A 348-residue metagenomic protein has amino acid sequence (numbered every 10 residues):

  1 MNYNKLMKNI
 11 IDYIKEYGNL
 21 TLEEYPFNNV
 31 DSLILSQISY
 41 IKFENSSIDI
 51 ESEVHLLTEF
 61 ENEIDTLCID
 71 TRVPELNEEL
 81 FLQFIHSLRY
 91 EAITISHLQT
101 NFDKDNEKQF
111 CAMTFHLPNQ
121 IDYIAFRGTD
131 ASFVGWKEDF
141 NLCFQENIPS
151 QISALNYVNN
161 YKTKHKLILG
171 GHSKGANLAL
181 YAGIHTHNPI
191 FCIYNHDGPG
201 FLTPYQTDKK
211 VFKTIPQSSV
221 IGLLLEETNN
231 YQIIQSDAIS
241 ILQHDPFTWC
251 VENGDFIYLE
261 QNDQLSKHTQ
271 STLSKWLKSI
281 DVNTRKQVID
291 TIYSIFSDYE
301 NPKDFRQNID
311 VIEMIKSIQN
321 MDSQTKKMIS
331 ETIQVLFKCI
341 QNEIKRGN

Functional and structural regions predicted by a protein language model:
N2-K8, D12-V30, L35-S47, E53-D122 (+2 more regions): Alpha/beta hydrolase fold serine-hydrolase catalytic domain that processes acyl esters and thioesters
G170-G175, A179: Gly/Ala-rich beta-loop-alpha elbow adjacent to hydrolase catalytic centers
A179-H187: Short glycine-enriched nucleophile-adjacent loop and the immediately C-terminal alpha-helix near the catalytic center
